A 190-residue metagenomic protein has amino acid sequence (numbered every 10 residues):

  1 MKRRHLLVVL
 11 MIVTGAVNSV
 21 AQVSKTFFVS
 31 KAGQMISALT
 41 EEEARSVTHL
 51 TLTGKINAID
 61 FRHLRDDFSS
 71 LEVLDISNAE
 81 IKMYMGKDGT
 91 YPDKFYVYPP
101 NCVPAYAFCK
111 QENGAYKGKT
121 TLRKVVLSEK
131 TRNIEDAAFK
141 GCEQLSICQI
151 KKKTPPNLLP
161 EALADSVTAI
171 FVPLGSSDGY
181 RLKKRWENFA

Functional and structural regions predicted by a protein language model:
M1-S24: Bacterial Sec-dependent N-terminal signal peptides
Q22-K31, T48-I56, L71-C102, G114-N133 (+3 more regions): Structural signature of tandem-repeat unit edges
K31-A38: Surface-exposed ligand/attachment interfaces on beta-rich extracellular proteins
A38, S46, N57-R62: Accessory end-domains appended to solenoid repeat scaffolds used in host defense
L39-V47, D67-F68, L163-D165: Flexible, charged surface loops at secondary-structure boundaries
R62-F68, P160-L163, D178-F189: Short, aromatic/basic amphipathic alpha-helical patches
